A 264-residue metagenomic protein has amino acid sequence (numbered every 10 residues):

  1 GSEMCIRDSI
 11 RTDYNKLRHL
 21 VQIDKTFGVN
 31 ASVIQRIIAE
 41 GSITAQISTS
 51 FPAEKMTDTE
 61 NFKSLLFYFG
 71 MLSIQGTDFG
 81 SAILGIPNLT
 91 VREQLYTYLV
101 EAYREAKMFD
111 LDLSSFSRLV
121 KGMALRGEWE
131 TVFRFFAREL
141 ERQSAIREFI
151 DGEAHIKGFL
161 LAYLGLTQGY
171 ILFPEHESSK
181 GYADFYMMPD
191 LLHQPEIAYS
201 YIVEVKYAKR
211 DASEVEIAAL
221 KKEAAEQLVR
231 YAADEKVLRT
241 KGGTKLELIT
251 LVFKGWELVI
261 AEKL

Functional and structural regions predicted by a protein language model:
G1-I6: Short, small-residue-biased leader/transition segments that mark boundaries at the very start of proteins
L17-S48: Short amphipathic alpha-helical interface segments
P52-F69: Short amphipathic alpha-helical interaction segments
Q75-A106: Accessory beta->alpha helical hairpin/"wing" motif in late/C-terminal subdomains of nucleic-acid enzymes
L95-F133: Long, non-coiled-coil amphipathic alpha-helical linker/lever segments that couple catalytic cores to other domains
W129-L264: Structural signature of nuclease core domains in nucleic-acid processing machines
